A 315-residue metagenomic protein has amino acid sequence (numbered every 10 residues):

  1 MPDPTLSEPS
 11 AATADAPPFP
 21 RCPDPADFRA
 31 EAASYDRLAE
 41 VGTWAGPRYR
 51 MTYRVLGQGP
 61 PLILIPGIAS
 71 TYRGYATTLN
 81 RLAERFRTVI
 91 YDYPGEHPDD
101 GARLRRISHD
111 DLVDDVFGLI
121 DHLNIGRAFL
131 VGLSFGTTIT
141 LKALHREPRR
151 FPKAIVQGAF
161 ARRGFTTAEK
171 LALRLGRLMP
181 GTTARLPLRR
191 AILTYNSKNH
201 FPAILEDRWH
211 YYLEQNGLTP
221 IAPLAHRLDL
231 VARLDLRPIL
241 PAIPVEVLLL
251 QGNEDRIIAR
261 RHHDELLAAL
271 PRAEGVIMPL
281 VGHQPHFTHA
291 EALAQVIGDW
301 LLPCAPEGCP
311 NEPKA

Functional and structural regions predicted by a protein language model:
M1-L62, R85-F86, L302-A315: Alpha/beta-hydrolase fold catalytic core
A45, Y49-P98: Conserved HGGG/HGGXW glycine-rich cap/lid loop of the alpha/beta-hydrolase fold
I90-V131, Q295: Active-site loop/oxyanion-hole signature of alpha/beta-hydrolase fold enzymes
H145-R146, F151-T182: Flexible "cap/lid" loop of the alpha/beta hydrolase fold
F165-T167, R185-P241: Conserved alpha/beta-hydrolase catalytic His-Asp/Glu region
I243, L249-Q251, D255: Short beta-strand/loop motif that positions the catalytic acidic residue of the alpha/beta-hydrolase fold
V245, A259-A268: Short alpha-helix in the alpha/beta-hydrolase fold that links the catalytic acid
A273-A315: Catalytic active-site module of serine/aspartate enzymes centered on a nucleophile-bearing elbow/loop
